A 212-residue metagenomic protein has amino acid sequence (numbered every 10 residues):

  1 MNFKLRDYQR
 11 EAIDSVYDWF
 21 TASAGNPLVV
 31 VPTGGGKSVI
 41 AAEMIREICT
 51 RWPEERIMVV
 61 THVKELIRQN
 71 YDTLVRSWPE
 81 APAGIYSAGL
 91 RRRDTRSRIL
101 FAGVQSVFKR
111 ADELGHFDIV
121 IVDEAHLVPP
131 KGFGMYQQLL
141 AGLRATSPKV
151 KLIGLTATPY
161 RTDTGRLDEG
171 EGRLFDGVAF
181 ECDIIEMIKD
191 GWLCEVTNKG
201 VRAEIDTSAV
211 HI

Functional and structural regions predicted by a protein language model:
M1-V30: Conserved pre-motif I regulatory segment
S23-G35, V39-Q69, T146: Conserved SF1/SF2 helicase motif Ia
E55-R56, R96-I99, F117-I119, P148-I153: Loop/turn-to-beta-strand initiation segments
V63, A102-S106, L155-P159: A short beta-strand-to-loop transition that corresponds to the Sensor-1 phosphate-sensing loop of AAA+ P-loop ATPases
K64-A88: Conserved helix-turn-beta segment of the N-terminal RecA-like "Helicase ATP-binding" lobe in SF1/SF2 helicases
A88-I119: Conserved helix/coil segment N-terminal to the catalytic DExD/H
D123-A125: Walker B catalytic acidic pair
L127-V196: Post-DEXD/H (motif II) to motif III coupling segment of the RecA-like Helicase ATP-binding lobe
